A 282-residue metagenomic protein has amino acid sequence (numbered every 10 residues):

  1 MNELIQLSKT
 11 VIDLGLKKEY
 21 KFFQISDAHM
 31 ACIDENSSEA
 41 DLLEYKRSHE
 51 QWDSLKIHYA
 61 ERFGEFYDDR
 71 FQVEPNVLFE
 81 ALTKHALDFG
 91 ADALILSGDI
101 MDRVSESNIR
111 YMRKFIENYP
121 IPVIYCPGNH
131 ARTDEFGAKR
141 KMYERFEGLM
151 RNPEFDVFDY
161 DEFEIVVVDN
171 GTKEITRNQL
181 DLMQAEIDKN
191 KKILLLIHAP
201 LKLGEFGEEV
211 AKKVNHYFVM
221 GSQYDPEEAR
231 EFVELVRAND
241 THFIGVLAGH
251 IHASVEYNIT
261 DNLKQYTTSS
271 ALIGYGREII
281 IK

Functional and structural regions predicted by a protein language model:
M1-E106: N-terminal active-site segment of His-dependent metallophosphoesterases
E3-L16, S105-K192, N215-V219, F232 (+2 more regions): Extended active-site neighborhood of metal-dependent phosphoesterases/phosphodiesterases
F22-Q24, L96, Y125, L195 (+1 more regions): Residue-level marker for buried hydrophobic side chains located in beta-strands that build the well-ordered beta-sheet
D27, G98-D99, G128-N129, H198 (+1 more regions): Active-site glycine-centered loops adjacent to acidic/histidine catalytic or metal-binding residues that shape
H29-C32, A131-T133, L201-L203: Feature marks short, surface-exposed loop/turn motifs that line or immediately flank catalytic pockets and channel
D34-E35, F136-G137, F206-E208: Short, solvent-exposed loop/turn and secondary-structure capping segments
E74, F79-A93, E164, K173-T260 (+1 more regions): His/acidic metal-ligating clusters that form di-metal
